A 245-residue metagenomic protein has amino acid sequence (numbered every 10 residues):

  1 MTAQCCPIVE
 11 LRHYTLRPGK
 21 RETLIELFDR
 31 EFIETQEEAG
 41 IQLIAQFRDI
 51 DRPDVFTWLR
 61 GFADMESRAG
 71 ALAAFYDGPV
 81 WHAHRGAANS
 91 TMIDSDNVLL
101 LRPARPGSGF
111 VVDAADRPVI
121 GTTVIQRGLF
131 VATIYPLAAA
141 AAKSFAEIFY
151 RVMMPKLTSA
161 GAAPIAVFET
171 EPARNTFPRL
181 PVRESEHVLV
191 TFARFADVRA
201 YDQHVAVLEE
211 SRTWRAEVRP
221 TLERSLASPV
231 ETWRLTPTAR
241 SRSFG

Functional and structural regions predicted by a protein language model:
M1-C6, Q42-D54, H82-Q126, A163-E186 (+2 more regions): Glycine-rich beta-strand-turn "strand-cap" elements at beta-sheet edges
M1-E10, Y14-K20: Hydrophobic, helix-prone linear segments
V9-T15, A45-Y76, N97-L99, L129-L137 (+2 more regions): Short, well-ordered beta-strand segments in beta-rich or mixed alpha/beta enzyme and ligand-binding folds
L16-G19, M65, P103-P106, A138-A140 (+2 more regions): Generic structural motif
K20-I44, A141-E169, L208-V218: Short amphipathic alpha-helical segments
R68, W81-H82: Short helix C-cap/helix-to-loop transition motifs enriched in small/turn-promoting residues
T123, Y135, A139-K143: Short, surface-exposed loop/turn motifs that are enriched in glycine and acidic residues and include a nearby proline
